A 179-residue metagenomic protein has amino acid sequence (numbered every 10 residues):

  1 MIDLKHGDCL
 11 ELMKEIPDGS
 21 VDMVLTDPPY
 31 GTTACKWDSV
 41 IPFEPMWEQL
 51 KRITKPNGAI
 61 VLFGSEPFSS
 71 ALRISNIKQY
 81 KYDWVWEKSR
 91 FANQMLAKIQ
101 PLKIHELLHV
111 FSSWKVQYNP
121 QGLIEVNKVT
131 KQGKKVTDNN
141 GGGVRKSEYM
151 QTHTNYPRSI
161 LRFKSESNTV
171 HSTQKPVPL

Functional and structural regions predicted by a protein language model:
M1-L179: Core catalytic lobe of class I
